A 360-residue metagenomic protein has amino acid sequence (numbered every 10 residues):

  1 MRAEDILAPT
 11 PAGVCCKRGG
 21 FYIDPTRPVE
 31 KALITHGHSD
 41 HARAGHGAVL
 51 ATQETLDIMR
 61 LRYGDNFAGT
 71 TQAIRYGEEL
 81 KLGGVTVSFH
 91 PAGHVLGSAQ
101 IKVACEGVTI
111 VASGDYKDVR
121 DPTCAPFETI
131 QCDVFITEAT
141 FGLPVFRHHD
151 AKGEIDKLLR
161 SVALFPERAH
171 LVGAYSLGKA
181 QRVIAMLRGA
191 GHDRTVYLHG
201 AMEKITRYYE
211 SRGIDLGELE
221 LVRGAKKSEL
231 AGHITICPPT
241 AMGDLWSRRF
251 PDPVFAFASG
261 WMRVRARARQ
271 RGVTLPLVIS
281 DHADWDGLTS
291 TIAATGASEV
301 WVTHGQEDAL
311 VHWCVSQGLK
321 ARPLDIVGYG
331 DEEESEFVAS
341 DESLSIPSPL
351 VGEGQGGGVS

Functional and structural regions predicted by a protein language model:
R2, G213, L221-I346, S360: C-terminal regulatory/interaction regions
R2-R27, K31, G37-G178, G189: His/Asp/Glu-rich metal-coordinating catalytic cores of metallo-dependent phosphodiesterases/hydrolases acting on
P9, P25, I34-D40, E54-I58 (+5 more regions): Short, polar loop motifs at secondary-structure junctions
Y22, A32, V49, T71-A73 (+3 more regions): Conserved beta-strand scaffold positions in the cores of enzyme catalytic domains, especially in NTP/NDP-utilizing
A42, S98, R120-D121, A180-I184 (+3 more regions): Short, well-ordered alpha-helical microsegments
G47, V108, P166-A169, H192-R194 (+3 more regions): Short coil/turn segments at beta-strand junctions that form active-site/ligand-binding loops
E128-T129, L143-K227, E299-L344: Binuclear metal-ion centers of metallo-dependent hydrolases, dominated by the metallo-beta-lactamase
G352-G354: Glycine-biased, low-complexity coil/linker segments
